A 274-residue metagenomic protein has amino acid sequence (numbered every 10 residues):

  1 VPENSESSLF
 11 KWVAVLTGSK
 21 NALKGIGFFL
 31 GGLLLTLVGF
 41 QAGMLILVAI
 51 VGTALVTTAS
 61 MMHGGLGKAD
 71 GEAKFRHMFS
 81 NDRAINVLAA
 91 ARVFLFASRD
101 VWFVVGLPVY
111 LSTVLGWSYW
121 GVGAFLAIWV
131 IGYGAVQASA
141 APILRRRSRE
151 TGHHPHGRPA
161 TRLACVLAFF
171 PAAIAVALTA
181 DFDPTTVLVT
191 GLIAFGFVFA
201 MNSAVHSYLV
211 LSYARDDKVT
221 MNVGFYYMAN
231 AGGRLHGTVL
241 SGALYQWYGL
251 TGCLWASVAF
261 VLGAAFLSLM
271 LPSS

Functional and structural regions predicted by a protein language model:
V1-E3, M201-A214: Intracellular juxtamembrane helix-capping segments at the cytosolic ends of symmetry-related transmembrane helices
V1-K20: Cytoplasmic helix-loop-helix junction between adjacent transmembrane helices in 12-TM secondary transporters
L35, A135-H156, Y245: Helix-to-loop junctions at the C-terminal end of transmembrane segments in multipass secondary transporters
A42-S60, G252-M270: Symmetry-related core transmembrane helices of the 12-TM Major Facilitator Superfamily/SLC fold
M62-S98, T113, R145: Juxtamembrane intracellular "pre-TM" segments in multi-pass secondary transporters
V105-V122: Short amphipathic helix-loop junctions that connect adjacent transmembrane helices in Major Facilitator Superfamily/SLC
G157-H206: C-terminal transmembrane helical hairpin of 12-TM major facilitator-type secondary transporters
K218-Y245: A late C-terminal transmembrane helix in Major Facilitator Superfamily
